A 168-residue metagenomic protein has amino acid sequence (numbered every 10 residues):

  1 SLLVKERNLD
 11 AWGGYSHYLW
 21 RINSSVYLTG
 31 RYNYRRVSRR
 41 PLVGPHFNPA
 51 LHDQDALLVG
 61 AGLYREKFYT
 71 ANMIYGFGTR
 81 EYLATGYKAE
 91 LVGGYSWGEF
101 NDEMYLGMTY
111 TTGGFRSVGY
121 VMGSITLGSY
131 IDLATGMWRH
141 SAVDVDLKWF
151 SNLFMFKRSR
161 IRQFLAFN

Functional and structural regions predicted by a protein language model:
S1-F150: Transmembrane beta-strand segments of outer-membrane beta-barrel domains in Gram-negative and organellar OMPs
S141-N168: Detector for outer-membrane/organellar transmembrane beta-barrel domains, recognizing the amphipathic beta-strand
